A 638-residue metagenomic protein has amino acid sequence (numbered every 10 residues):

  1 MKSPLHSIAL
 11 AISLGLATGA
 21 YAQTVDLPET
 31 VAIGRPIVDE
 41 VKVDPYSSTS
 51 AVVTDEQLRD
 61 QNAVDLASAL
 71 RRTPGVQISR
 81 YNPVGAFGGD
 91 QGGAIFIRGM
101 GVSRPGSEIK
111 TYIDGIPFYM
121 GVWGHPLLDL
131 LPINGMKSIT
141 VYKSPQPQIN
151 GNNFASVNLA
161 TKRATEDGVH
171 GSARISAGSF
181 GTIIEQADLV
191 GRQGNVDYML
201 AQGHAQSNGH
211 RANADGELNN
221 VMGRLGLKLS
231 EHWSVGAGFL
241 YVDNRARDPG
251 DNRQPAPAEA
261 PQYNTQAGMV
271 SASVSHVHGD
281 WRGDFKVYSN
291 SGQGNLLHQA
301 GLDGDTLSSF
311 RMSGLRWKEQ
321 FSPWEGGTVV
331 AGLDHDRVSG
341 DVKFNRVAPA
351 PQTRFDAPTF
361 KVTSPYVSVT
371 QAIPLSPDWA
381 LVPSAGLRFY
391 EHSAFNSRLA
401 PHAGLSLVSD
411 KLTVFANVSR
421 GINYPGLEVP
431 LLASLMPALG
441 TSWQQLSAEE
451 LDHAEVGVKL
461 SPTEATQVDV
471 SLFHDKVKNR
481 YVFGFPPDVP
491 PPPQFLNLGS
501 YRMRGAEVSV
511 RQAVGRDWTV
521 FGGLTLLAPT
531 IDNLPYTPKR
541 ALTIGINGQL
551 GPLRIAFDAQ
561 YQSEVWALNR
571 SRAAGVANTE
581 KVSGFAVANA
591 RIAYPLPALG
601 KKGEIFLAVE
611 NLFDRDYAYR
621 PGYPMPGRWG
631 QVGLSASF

Functional and structural regions predicted by a protein language model:
I8, A22, K228, A416 (+2 more regions): Conserved C-terminal beta-signal and adjacent last beta-strands/turns of outer-membrane beta-barrel proteins
P28-V64, G89-A94, M222: N-terminal periplasmic "start-of-domain" segments of outer-membrane beta-barrel proteins
A67, R71-I116: Extracytoplasmic beta-strand/coil segments of soluble accessory domains associated with Gram-negative outer-membrane
F118, D129-R174: A beta-strand signature from Gram-negative outer-membrane beta-barrel systems, especially the internal plug domain
A177-Q206, R211-A246, E259-D284, P323-W324: Transmembrane beta-barrel wall of Gram-negative outer-membrane proteins
V196, D280-H298, V408-S419, S447-R504 (+4 more regions): Membrane-embedded beta-barrel scaffold of Gram-negative outer-membrane proteins
S230, T353-K476, T525, N547: Structural signature of Gram-negative outer-membrane beta-barrels, strongest in the C-terminal barrel of TonB-dependent
V329, Q371-P383, F473-K476, L496-R570 (+2 more regions): Gram-negative outer-membrane beta-barrel transporters
